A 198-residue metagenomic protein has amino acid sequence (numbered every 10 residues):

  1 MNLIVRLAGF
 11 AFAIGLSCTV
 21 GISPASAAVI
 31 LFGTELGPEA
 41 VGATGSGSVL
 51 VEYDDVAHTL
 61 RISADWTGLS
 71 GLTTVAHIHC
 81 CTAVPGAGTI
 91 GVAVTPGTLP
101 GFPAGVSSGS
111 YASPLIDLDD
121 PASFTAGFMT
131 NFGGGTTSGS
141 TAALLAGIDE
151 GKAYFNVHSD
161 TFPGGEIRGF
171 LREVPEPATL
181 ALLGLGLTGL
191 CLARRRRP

Functional and structural regions predicted by a protein language model:
M1-A11, P177: Bacterial N-terminal signal peptides that target proteins for export
L7-I14, G184-T188: Sec-dependent N-terminal signal peptides
G15-P24: C-terminal segment of classical bacterial N-terminal signal peptides
C18, C80-C81, C191: Generic recognition of cysteine residues
S23-A76, C80-E173: Metal-centered catalytic cores of metalloenzymes
E176-R194: A short, hydrophobic C-terminal helix/tail in secreted or cell-surface proteins
R197-P198: C-terminal outer-membrane/trafficking sorting elements
